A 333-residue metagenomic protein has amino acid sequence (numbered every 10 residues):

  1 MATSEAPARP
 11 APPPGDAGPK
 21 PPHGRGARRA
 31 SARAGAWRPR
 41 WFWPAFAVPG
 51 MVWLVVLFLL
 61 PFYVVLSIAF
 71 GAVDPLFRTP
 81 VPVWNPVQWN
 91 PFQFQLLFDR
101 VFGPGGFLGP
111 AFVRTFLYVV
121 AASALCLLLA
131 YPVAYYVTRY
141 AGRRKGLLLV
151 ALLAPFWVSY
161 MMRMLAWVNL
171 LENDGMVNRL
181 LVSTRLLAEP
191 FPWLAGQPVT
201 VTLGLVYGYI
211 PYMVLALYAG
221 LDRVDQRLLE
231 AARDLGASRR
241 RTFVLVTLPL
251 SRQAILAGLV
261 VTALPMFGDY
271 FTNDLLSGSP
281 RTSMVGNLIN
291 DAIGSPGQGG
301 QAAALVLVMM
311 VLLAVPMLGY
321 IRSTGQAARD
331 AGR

Functional and structural regions predicted by a protein language model:
M1-V48, K145, G319-R333: Transmembrane alpha-helical segments of polytopic membrane transport and secretion proteins
T3-E5, R25, Y218-R233, G300-R333: C-terminal transmembrane helix and the adjacent membrane-cytosol boundary/short C-terminal tail of inner/organellar
W37-F42, V73-D74, W89-F102, M266-Y270 (+2 more regions): Interhelical loop and adjacent transmembrane-helix boundary motif in polytopic membrane transport permeases
P49-M51, A154, L203, Y207 (+4 more regions): Transmembrane alpha-helices
L59-P104, L170, D174-G175, S277-P280 (+1 more regions): Short membrane-interfacial helix/loop motifs at transmembrane-helix boundaries
P61, M162-M164, N169, M213-A216 (+1 more regions): Non-cytoplasmic
V83-W84, M164-V206, R240, N273-R281: Membrane-interfacial helix termini and adjacent extracytoplasmic/periplasmic loops of multi-pass transporters
G103-Y136: Transmembrane alpha-helix signature in integral membrane proteins
